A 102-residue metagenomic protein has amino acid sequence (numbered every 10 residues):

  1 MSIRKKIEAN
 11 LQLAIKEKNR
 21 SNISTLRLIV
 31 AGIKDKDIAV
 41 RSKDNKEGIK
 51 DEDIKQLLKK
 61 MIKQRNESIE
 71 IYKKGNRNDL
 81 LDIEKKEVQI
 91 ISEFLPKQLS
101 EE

Functional and structural regions predicted by a protein language model:
S2-E102: N-terminal cationic and glycine-rich segments that engage phosphates or anionic surfaces
